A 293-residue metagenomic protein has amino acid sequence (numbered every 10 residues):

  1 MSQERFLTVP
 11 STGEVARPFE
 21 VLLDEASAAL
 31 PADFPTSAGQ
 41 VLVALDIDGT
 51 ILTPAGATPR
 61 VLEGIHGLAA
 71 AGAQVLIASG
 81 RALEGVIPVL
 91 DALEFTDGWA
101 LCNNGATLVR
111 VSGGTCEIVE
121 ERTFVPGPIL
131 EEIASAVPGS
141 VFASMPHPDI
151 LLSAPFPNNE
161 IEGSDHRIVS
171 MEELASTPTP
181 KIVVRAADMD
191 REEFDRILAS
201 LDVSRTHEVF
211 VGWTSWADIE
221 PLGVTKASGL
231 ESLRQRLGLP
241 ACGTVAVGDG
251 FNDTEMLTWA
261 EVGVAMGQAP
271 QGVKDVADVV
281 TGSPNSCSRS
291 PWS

Functional and structural regions predicted by a protein language model:
M1-I47: Non-catalytic pre-domain segments flanking phosphatase-related domains
E4-R5, S11, D33-F34, A38 (+2 more regions): Mg2+-dependent phosphoryl-transfer enzymes with acidic/Ser/Thr/Gly-rich catalytic loops
A28-V75: N-terminal glycine-/serine-/threonine-rich phosphate-binding loop
P59-N159: Active-site phosphate-binding/coordination module
L68, N104, I182, L257 (+1 more regions): Residue-level signal for inorganic ion chemistry
G72-L76, T96-G98, K181, C242-T244 (+1 more regions): Short active-site oxyanion
F95-T96, N104, R205, W259-A260 (+1 more regions): Short, structured coil segments at secondary-structure junctions
A136-V247, F251-M256, Q268: Conserved acidic, metal-coordinating active-site core of Asp-based, Mg2+-dependent phosphoryl-transfer enzymes
